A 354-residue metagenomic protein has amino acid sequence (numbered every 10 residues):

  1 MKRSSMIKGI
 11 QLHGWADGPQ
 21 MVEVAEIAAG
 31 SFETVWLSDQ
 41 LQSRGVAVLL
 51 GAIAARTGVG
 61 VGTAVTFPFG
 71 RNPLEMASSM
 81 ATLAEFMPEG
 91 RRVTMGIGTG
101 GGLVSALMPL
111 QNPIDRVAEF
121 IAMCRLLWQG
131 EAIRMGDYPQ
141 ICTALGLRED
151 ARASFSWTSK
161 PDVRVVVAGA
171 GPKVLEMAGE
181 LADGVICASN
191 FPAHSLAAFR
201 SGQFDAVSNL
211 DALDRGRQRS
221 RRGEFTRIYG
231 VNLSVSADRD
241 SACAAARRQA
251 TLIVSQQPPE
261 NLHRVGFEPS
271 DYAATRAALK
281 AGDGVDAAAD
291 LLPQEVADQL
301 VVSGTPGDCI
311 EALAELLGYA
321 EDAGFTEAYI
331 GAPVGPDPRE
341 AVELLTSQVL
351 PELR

Functional and structural regions predicted by a protein language model:
M1-R354: Active-site-adjacent structural elements that line small-molecule/cofactor binding pockets in enzymes
